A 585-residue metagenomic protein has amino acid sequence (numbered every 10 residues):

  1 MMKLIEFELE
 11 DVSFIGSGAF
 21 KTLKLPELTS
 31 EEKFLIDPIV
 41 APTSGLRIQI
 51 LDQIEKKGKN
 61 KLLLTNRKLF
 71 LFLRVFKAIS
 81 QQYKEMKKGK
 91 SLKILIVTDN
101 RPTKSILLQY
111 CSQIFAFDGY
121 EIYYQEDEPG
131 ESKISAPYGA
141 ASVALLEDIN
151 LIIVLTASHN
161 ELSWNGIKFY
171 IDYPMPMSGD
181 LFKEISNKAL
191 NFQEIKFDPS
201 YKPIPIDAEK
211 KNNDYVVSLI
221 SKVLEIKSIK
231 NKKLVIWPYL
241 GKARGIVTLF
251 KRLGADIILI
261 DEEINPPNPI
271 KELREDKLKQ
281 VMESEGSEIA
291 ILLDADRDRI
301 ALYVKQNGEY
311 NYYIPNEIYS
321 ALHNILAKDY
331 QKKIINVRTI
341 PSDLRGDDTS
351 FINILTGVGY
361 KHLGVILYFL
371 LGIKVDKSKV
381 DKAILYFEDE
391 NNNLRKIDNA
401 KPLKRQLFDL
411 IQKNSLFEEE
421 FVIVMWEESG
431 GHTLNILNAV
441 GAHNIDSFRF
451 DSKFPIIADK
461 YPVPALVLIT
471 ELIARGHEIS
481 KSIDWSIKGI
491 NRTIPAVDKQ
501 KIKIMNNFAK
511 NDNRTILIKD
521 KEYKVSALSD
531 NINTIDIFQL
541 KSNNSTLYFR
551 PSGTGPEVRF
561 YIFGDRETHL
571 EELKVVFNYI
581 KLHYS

Functional and structural regions predicted by a protein language model:
K3-V40, Q49, S163-M282, L385-F387: Gly/Ser/Thr-enriched, mixed-charge loops and adjacent short helices that form phosphate/oxyanion-binding elements
E31-Q53, F70-K84, T103-Q113: N-terminal glycine-rich anion-binding loops that anchor highly charged ligand groups
L73-L95, I220-N231: Glycine-rich phosphate/diphosphate-binding loops that line cofactor/substrate pockets in enzymes
G89-N100, K233-W237, K333-S342, I423: Short glycine-rich phosphate-binding loop at a beta-alpha junction
K93-W164, I246-V304, V380-N399: N-terminal small/polar loop signature for handling phosphorylated ligands or for N-terminal nucleophile
L162-L190, I300-Y319, N438-F454, A458 (+1 more regions): A short, gly/pro- and small-residue-rich
Y173-S200, P315-T349, P462-L466: Glycine-rich phosphate-binding loop plus the immediately following alpha-helix
S287-I289, L293-A295, Y303, E309-Y310 (+3 more regions): Phosphate-binding and adjacent anionic-ligand microenvironments
